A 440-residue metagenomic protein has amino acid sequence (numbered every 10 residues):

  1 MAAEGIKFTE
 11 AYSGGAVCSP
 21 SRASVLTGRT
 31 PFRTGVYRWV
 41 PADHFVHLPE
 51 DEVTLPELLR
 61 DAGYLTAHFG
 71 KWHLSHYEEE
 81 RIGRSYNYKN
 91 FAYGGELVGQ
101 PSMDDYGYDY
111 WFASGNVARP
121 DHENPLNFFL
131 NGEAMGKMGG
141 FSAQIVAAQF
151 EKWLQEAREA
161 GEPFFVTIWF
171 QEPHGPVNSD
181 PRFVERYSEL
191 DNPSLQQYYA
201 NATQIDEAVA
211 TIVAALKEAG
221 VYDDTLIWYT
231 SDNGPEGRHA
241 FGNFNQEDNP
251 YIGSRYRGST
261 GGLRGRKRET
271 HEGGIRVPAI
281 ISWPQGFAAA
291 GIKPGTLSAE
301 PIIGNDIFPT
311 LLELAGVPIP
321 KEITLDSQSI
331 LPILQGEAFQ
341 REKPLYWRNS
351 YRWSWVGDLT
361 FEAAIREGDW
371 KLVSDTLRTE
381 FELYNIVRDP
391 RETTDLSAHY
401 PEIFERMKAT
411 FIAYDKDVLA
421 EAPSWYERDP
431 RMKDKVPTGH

Functional and structural regions predicted by a protein language model:
M1-E382, P390-A409, A413-K416, A420-H440: Formylglycine-dependent sulfatase
